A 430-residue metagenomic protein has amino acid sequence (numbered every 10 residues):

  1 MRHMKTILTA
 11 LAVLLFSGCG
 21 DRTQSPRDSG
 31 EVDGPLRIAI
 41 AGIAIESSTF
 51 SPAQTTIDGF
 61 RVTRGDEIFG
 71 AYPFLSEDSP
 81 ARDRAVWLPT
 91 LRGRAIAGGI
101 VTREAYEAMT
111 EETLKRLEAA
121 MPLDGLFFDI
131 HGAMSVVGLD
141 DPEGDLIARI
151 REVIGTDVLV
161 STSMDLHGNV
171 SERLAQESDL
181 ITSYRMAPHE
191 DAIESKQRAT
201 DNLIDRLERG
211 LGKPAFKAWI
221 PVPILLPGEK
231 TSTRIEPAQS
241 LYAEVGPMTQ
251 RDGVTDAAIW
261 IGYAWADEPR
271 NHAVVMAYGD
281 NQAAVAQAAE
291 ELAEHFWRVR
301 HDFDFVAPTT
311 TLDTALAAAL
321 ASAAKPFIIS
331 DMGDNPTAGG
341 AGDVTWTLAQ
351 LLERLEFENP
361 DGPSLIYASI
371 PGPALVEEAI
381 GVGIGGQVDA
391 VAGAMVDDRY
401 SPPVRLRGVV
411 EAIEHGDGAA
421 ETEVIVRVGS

Functional and structural regions predicted by a protein language model:
R2-A10: Sec-dependent signal peptide recognition, specifically the positively charged N-region followed immediately by
F16-G18: C-terminal motif of bacterial Sec signal peptides marking the signal peptidase cleavage site
G20-R22: Bacterial signal peptide processing site
G30-R82: N-terminal amphipathic/basic leader segments beginning at the initiator methionine
E31-G34, R82, K115-D124, A315-F327: Glycine-rich phosphate/diphosphate-binding loops that line cofactor/substrate pockets in enzymes
L36, L226-S430: Hard-cation-handling environments
A39, I43-E46, F50-P52, R103-T110 (+5 more regions): Active-site histidine-anchored catalytic micro-motif
L207-A238: Internal, active-site/partner-interface "lid" segment
